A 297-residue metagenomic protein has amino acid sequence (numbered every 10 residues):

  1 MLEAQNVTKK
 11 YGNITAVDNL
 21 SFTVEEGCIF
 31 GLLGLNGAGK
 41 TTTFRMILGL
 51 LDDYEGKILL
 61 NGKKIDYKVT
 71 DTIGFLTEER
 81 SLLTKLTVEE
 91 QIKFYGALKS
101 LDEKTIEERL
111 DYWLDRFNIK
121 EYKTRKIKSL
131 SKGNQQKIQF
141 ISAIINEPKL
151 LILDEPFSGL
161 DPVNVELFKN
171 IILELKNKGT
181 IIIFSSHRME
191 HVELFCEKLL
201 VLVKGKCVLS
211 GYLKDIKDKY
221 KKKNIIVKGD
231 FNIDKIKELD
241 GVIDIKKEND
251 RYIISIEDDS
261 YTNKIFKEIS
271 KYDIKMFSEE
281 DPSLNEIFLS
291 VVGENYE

Functional and structural regions predicted by a protein language model:
M1-T8, E294-E297: ABC-family P-loop ATPase nucleotide-binding domain
L2, K9-V203, L209: ABC transporter nucleotide-binding domains
T8, D66, E89, I182 (+5 more regions): Alpha-helix N-cap/helix-start and coil->helix boundary motif
D71, K214, K267: Short amphipathic alpha-helical segments
L76, Y95, K99, W113 (+6 more regions): Alpha-helix boundary/capping residues
I92, E107, L114, E166 (+4 more regions): Generic structural signal for individual residues within well-ordered alpha-helical segments across diverse proteins
N170-S255: ABC transporter nucleotide-binding domain
K223-E297: Short, charged/small-residue-rich alpha-helical element at the C-terminal edge of ABC transporter nucleotide-binding
